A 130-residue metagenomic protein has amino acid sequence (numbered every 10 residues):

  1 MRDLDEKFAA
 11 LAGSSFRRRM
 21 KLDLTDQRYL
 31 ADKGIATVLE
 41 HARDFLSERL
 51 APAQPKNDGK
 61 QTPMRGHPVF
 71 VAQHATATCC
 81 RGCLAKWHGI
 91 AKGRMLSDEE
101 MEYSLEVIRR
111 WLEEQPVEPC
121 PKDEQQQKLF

Functional and structural regions predicted by a protein language model:
M1-L46: Core of compact, soluble alpha-helical bundle domains
D5, G13, L24-D26, K56 (+1 more regions): Short flanking/linker segments adjacent to small metal-binding domains or redox-active Cys/His motifs
K56-A77: Immediate flanking context of iron-sulfur cluster ligation sites
G82-L105: Iron-sulfur (Fe-S) cluster-binding segments and ferredoxin-like electron-carrier domains, especially [2Fe-2S]
E99-E124: Long, highly charged low-complexity segments enriched in Glu/Asp and Lys/Arg with interspersed Ser/Thr
